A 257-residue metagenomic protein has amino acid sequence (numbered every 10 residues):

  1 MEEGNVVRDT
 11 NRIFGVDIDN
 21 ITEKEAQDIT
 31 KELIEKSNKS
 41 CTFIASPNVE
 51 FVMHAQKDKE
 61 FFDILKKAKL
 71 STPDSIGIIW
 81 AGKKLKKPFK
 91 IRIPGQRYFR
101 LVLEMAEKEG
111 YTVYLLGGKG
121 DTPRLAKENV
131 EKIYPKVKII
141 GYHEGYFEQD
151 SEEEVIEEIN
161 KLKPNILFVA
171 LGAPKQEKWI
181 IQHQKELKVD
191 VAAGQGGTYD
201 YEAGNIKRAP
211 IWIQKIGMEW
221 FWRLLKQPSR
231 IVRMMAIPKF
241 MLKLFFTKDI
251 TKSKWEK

Functional and structural regions predicted by a protein language model:
E2-I91: N-terminal nucleotide/polyanion-binding subdomain common to many enzyme families
N48-V52, L171-Q176, T198: Short glycine-rich anion-binding loops that position phosphate/pyrophosphate groups of nucleotides and phosphorylated
K59, D63-K67, E177-Q195: A short, gly/pro- and small-residue-rich
K69, V113, I140, N165 (+1 more regions): Conserved acidic residues
G77-G82, A209-K257: A transmembrane-helix-recognition feature enriched in membrane-embedded lipid enzymes and envelope glyco-/phospholipid
I79-E158, L162: Conserved beta-alpha
E144-D150, D190-K226: Short, flexible loop segments at boundaries between secondary-structure elements
I159-V169, A173, V189: Proline-aspartate-enriched helix->loop->beta-strand connector
